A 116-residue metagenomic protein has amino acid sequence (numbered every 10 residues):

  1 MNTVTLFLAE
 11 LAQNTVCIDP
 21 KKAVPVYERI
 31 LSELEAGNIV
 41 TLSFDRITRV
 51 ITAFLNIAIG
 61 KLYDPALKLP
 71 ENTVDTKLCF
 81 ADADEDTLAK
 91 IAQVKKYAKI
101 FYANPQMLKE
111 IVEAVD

Functional and structural regions predicted by a protein language model:
M1-F44, T48, G60-D116: STAS-like cytosolic regulatory interaction modules
I57: Active-site signature of alpha/beta-hydrolase-fold catalytic machinery across serine- and Asp/Cys-nucleophile hydrolases
